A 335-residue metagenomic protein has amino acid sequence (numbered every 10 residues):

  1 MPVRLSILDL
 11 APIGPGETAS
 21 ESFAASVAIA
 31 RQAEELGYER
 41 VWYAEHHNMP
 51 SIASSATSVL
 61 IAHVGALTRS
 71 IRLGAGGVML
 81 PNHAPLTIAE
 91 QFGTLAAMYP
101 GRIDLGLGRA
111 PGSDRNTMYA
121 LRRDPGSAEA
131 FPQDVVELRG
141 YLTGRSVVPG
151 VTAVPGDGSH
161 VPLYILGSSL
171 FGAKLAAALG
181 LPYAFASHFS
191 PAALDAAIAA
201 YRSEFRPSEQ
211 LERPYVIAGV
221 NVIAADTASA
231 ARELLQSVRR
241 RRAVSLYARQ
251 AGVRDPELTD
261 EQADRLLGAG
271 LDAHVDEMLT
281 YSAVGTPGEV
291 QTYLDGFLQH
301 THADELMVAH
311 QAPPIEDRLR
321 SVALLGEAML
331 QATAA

Functional and structural regions predicted by a protein language model:
M1-T68: N-terminal beta1-alpha1-beta2 module of alpha/beta enzyme domains
P2-A19, P81-T143, Y183, P191: Flexible, glycine-rich active-site loops centered on histidine and acidic residues that chelate a metal or position
L5, A33, G37, E45 (+6 more regions): Conserved, mostly hydrophobic/aromatic
L5-D9, V41-Y43, L73-A75, I103-L107 (+4 more regions): Hydrophobic faces of well-ordered beta-strands that scaffold small-molecule active sites in alpha/beta enzyme cores
D9-A24, V78-L86, D157-G167, A225 (+1 more regions): Active-site mouth loops of central-metabolism enzymes
S20-Q32, S168-K174, E289-G296: Short, acidic/polar
Y119, P125-A153, A193-A303, T333-A335: An alpha-helical appendage that flanks or caps ligand/catalytic pockets
A173, A177-I198: A conserved active-site cap/scaffold subdomain adjacent to cofactor or substrate pockets
